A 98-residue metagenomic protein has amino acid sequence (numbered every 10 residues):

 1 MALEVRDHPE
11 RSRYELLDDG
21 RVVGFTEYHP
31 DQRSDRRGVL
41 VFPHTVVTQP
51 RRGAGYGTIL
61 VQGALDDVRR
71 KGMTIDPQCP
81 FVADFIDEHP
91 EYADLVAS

Functional and structural regions predicted by a protein language model:
M1-R13: Active-site rim helix/loop that mediates acceptor-substrate recognition in acyltransferases
S12-V23: Conserved beta-hairpin
R21-P30, V41, V46: Conserved beta-strand in the GNAT
D31-R33, P50: Short coil/turn motifs at secondary-structure junctions
R33-F42, T74: A conserved beta-turn-beta hairpin within the catalytic core of GNAT-like acetyltransferases that forms part
R51, G55-L60: Conserved acetyl-CoA pyrophosphate-binding loop and the N-cap/start of the following alpha-helix in GNAT-like
D66-S98: C-terminal structural segments of small proteins and small subunits
